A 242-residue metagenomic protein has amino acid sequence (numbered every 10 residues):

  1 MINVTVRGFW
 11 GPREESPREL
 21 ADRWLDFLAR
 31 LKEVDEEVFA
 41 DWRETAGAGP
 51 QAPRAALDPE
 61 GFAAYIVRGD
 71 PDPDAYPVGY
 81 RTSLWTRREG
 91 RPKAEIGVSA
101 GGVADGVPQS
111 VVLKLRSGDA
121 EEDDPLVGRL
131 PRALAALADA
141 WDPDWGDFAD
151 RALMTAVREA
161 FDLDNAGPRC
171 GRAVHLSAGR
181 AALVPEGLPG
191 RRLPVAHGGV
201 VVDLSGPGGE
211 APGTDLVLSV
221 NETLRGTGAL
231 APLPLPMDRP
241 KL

Functional and structural regions predicted by a protein language model:
M1-E44, A152-L242: C-terminal interaction module
V34-A152: Internal, hydrophobic cores of structured domains that mediate oligomerization or house catalytic pockets within large
